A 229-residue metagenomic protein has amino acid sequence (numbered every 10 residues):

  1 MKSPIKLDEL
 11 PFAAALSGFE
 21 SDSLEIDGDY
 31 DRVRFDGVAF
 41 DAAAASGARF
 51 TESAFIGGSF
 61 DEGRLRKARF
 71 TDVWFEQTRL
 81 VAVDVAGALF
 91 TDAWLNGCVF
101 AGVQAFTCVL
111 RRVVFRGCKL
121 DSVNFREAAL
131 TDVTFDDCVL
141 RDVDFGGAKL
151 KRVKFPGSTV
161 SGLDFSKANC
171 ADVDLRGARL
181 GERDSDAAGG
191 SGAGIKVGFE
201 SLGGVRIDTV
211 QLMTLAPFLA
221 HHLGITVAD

Functional and structural regions predicted by a protein language model:
K2-D229: Tandem repeat scaffolds
